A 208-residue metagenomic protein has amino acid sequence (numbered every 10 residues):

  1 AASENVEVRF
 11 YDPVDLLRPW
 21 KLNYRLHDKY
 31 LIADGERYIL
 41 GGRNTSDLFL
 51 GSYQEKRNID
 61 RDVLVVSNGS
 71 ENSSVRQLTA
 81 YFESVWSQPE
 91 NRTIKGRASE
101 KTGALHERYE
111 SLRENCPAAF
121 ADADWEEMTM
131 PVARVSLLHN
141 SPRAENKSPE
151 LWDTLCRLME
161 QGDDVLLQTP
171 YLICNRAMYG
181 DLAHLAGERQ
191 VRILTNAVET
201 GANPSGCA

Functional and structural regions predicted by a protein language model:
A1-D28, A33-A208: Charged, low-complexity intrinsically disordered terminal segments
